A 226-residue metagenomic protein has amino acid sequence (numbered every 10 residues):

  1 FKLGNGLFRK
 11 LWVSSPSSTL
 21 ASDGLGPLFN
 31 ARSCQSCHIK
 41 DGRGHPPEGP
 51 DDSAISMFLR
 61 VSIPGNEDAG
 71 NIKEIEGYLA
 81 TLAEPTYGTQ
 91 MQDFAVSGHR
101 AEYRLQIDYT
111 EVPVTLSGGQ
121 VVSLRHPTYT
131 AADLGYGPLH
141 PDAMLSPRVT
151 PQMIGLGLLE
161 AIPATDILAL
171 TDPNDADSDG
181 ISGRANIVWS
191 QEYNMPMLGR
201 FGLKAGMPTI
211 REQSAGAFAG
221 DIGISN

Functional and structural regions predicted by a protein language model:
F1-K2, G6-N226: Extracytoplasmic redox metalloprotein regions
